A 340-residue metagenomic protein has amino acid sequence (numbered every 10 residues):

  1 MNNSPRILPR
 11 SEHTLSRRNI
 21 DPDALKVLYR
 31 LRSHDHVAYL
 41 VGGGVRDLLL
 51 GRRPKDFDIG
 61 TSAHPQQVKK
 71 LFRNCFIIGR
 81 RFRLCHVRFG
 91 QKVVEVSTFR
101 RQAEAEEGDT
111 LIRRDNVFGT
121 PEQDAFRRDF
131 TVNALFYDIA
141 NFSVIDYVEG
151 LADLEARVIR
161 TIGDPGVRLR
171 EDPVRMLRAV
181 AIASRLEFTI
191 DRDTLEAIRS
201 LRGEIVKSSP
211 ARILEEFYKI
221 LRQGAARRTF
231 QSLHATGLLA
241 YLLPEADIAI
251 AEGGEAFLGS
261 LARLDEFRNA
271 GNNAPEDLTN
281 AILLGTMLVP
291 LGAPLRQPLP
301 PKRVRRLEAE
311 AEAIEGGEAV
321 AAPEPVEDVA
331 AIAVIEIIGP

Functional and structural regions predicted by a protein language model:
M1-P340: Catalytic cores of the polymerase beta-like nucleotidyltransferase superfamily and closely associated nucleotide
